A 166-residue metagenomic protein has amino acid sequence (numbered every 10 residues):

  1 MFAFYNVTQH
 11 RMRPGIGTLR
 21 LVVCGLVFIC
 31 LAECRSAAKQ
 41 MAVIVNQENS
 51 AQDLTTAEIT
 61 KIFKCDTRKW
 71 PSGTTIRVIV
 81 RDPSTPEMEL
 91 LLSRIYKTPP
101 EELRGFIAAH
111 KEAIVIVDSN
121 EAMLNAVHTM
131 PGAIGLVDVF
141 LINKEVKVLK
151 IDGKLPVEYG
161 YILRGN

Functional and structural regions predicted by a protein language model:
M1-A3, V27, K150: Intrinsic disorder/low-structure terminal segments
M1-I16: N-terminal secretory signal peptides that target proteins for export/translocation
T8-H10, G25, K39: N-terminal processing/targeting junctions
R11-R13, R20, R35: Basic polycationic patches enriched in arginine
R13-G15, V23, A133: Intrinsically disordered, low-complexity segments enriched in small/polar residues
R20-C30: Bacterial N-terminal signal peptides
R35-N166: Exported/periplasmic ABC-transporter solute-binding proteins
